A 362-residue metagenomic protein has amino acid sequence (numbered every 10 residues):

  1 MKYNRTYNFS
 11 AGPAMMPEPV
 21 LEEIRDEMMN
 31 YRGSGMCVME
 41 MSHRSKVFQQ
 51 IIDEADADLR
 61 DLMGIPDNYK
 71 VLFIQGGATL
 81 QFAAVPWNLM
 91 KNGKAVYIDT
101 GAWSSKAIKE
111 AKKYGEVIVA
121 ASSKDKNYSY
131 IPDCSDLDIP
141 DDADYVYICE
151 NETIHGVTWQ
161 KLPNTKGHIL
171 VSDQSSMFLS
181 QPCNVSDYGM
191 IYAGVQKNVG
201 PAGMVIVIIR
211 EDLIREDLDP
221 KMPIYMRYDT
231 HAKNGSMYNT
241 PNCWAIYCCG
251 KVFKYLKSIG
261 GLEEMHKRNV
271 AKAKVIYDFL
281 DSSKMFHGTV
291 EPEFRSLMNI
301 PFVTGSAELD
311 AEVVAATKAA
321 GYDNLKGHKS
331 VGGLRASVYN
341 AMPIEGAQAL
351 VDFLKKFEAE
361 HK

Functional and structural regions predicted by a protein language model:
M1, T6, A319, G332-K362: PLP-dependent enzyme catalytic core of the Aspartate aminotransferase-like
R5-D56: A glycine-/small-polar-enriched, mobile loop at the entrance of the PLP active site in fold-type I
G12, A111, S123-F178: Active-site phosphate-binding strand-loop segment of PLP-dependent enzymes
S34-Q81, N88, A102, E110: Conserved N-terminal alpha-helix of the aminotransferase class I/II PLP-enzyme fold
T79-V146: PLP-dependent aminotransferase-like
V171, V185-Q196, V205: Conserved active-site segment immediately N-terminal to the catalytic lysine that forms the internal aldimine
V195-Y277, E291, E360-K362: Active-site C-terminal subdomain of aminotransferase-like
F286-T317: Conserved PLP-binding catalytic core of the aspartate aminotransferase-like
